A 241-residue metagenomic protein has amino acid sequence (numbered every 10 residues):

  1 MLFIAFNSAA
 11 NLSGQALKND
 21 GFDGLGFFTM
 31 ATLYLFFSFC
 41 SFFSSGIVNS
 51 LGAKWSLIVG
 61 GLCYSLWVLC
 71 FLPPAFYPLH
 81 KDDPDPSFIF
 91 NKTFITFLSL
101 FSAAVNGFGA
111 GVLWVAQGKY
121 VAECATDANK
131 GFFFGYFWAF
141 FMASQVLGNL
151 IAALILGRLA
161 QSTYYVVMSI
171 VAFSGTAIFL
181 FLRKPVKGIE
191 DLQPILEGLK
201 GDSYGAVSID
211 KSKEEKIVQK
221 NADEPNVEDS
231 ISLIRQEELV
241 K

Functional and structural regions predicted by a protein language model:
M1-Q15, A104-V105, V240-K241: Pair of pore-lining "gating" transmembrane helices in MFS-fold secondary transporters
F3-N7, N91, I95, G107-V115 (+1 more regions): Small-residue-rich segments within alpha-helical transmembrane domains of MFS-like 12-TM solute carriers
A9-Q15, G111-T126: Intracellular juxtamembrane helix-capping segments at the cytosolic ends of symmetry-related transmembrane helices
F28-I47, L66: Central cavity-lining transmembrane alpha-helices of secondary-active solute carriers, predominantly the Major
M30, F36-S38, A110, N129-L159 (+1 more regions): Glycine-rich segments within core transmembrane alpha-helices of 12-TM secondary carriers
L62-K92: C-terminal ends and interior cores of transmembrane alpha-helices in multi-pass membrane transporters/permeases
V171-D191: C-terminal membrane-cytosol helix-exit motif in multi-pass small-molecule transporters
